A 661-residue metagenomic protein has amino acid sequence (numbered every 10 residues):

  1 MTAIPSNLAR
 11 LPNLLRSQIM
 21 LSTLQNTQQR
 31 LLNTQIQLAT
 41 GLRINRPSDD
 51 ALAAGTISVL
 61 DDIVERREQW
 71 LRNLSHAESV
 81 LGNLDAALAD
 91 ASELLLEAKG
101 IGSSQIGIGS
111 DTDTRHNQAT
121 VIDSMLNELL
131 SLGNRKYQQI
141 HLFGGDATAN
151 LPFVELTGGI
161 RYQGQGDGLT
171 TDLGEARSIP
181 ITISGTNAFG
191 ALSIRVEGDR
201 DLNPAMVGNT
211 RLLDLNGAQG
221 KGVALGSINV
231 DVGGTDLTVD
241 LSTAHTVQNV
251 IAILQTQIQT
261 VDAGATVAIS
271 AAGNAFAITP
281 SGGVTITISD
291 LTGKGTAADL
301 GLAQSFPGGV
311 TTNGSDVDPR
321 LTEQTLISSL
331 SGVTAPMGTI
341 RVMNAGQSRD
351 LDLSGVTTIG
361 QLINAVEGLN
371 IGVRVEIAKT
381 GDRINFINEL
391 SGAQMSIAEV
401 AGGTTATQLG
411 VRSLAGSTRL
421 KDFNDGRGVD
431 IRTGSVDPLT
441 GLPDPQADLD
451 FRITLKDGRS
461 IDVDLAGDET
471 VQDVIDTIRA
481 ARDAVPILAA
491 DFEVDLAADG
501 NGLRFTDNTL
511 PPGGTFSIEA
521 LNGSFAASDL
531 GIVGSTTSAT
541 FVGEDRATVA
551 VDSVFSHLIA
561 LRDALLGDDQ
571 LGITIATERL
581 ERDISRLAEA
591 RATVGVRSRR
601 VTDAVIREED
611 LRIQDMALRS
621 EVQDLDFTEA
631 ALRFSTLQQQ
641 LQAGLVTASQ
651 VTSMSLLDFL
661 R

Functional and structural regions predicted by a protein language model:
M1-T157, I179, H245, N249 (+10 more regions): Amphipathic alpha-helical polymerization modules
N13, D201, R211-N216, K294-V333 (+3 more regions): Amphipathic alpha-helical assembly segments
L21-S22, D111, R115, T238-T243 (+4 more regions): Second-shell loop/turn segments in exported
G100-L212, A268-K294, D299, A303 (+5 more regions): Amphipathic alpha-helical coiled-coil/heptad-repeat segments
Q165, G234, R633: Short, small/polar residue-rich loop motifs at catalytic or cofactor-binding pockets
T210-F306, E323, I327-A401, Q408 (+1 more regions): Extended, beta-strand-rich, solvent-exposed assembly scaffolds of outer structural proteins
